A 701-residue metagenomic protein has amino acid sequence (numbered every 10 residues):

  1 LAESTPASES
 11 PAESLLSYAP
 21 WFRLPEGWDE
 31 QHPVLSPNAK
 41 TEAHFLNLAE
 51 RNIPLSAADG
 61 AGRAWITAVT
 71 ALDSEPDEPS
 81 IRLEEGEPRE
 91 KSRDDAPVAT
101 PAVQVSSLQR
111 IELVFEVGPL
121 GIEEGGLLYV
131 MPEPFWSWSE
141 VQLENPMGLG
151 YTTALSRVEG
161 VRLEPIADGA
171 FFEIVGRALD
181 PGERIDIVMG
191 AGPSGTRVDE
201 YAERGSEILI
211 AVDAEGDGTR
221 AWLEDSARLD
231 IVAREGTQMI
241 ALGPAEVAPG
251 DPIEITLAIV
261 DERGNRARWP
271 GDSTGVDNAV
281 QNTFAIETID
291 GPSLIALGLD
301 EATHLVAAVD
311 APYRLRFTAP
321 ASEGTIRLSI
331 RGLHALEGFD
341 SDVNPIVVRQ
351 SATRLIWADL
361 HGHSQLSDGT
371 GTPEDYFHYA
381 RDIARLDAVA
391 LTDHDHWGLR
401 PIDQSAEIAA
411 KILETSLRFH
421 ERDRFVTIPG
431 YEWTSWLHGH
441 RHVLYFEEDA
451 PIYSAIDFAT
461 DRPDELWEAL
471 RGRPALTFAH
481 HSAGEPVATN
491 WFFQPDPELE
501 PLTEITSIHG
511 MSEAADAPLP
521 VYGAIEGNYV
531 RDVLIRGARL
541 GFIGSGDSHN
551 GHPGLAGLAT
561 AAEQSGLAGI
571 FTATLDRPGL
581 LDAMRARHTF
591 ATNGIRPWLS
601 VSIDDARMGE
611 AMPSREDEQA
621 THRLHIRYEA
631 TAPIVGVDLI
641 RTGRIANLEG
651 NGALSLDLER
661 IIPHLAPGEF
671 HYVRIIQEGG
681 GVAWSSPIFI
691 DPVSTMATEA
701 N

Functional and structural regions predicted by a protein language model:
E3-Q238: Ser/Thr/Pro/Gly-rich, low-complexity intrinsically disordered stalk/linker tracts of secreted and surface-exposed
P25, Q31, N38, E42 (+5 more regions): Core sequence-specific DNA-binding domains of diverse transcription factors
G86-P88, I240-E246, S602-R607: Short, solvent-exposed loop/edge segments of extracellular or virion-exposed proteins
A102-L108, G121, A245-D251, A611-A620: Short, solvent-exposed loop/linker segments at the N-terminal edge of repeated beta-sheet extracellular domains
Q104-S107, R157-F171, A307-D310, S435-W436 (+2 more regions): Short, ordered beta-strand-loop transition motifs
L120, R177, E246, E629-T631: Short polar/acidic secondary-structure junctions
D251-P252, T256-V306, Y313-N701: Extended, charged catalytic domains and RNA/DNA-binding interfaces, predominantly in divalent-metal-using enzymes
